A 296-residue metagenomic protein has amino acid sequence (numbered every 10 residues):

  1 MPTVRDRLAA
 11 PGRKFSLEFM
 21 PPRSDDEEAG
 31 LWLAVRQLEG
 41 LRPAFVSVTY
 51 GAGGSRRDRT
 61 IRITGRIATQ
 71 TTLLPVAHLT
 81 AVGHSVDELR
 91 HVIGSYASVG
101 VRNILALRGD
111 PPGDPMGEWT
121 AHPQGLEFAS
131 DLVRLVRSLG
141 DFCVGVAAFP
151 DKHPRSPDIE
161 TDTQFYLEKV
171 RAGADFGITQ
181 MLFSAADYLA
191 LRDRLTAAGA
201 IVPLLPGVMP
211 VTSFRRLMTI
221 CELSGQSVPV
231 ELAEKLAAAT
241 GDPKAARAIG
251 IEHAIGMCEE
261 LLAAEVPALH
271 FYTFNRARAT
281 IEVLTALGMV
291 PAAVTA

Functional and structural regions predicted by a protein language model:
M1-L17, S24, R134-R137, A292-A296: N-terminal amphipathic alpha-helix/helix-capping segment at the start of soluble metabolic enzymes
P2-R7, D26-A29, G54-R66, S85-H91 (+5 more regions): Active-site-adjacent beta->alpha loops and helix N-cap segments on the catalytic face of soluble alpha/beta enzymes
K14-W32, P75-D87, G145-T161, A237-E252: Active-site mouth loops of central-metabolism enzymes
S16, S47, L105-A106, G145 (+2 more regions): Conserved beta-strand positions in the central sheet of alpha/beta enzyme cores
E18, V46, Y96, K169 (+3 more regions): Conserved, mostly hydrophobic/aromatic
F19-P22, T49-G53, H78-H84, G109-D110 (+5 more regions): Active-site beta-loop-alpha junctions enriched in small/polar residues
L33-T49, R171: Catalytic domains of carbohydrate-active enzymes, especially glycoside hydrolases
P123-F149, T161, A197-G256, L287-A296: Active-site pocket-lining/capping segments in soluble small-molecule metabolic enzymes
